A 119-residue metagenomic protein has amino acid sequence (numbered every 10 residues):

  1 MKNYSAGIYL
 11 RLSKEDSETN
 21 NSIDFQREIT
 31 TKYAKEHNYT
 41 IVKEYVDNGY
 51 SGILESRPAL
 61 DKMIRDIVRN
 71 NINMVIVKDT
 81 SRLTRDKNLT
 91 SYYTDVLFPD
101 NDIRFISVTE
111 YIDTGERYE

Functional and structural regions predicted by a protein language model:
M1-E119: Short, structured surface patches at the beginning of a domain
